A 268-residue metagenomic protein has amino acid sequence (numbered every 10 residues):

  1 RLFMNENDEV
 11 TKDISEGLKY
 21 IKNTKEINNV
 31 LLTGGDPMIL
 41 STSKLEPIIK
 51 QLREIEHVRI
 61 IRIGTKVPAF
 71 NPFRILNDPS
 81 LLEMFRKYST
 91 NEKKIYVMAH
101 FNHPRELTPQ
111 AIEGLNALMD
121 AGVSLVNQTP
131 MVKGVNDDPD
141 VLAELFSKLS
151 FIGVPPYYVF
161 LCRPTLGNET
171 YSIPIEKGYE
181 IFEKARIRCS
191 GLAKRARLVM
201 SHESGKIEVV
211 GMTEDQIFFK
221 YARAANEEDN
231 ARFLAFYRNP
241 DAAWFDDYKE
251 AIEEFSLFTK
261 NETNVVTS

Functional and structural regions predicted by a protein language model:
R1-N5, D36, E169: Short coil/turn segments at secondary-structure junctions
R1-T11, I63: Canonical Radical SAM [4Fe-4S] cluster-binding loop centered on the CxxxCxxC motif and its immediate flanking residues
D8, D13, D36, D78 (+6 more regions): Acidic-enriched, low-complexity/disordered segments with a strong bias for Aspartate over Glutamate
I14-N23, I27-N29, M38-C189: Conserved AdoMet/S-adenosylmethionine-binding subsite of the radical SAM
G34-G35, K66, E203: Fold-independent oxyanion-binding glycine-rich loops and adjacent beta-strand/coil segments at enzyme active sites
S147-S268: Auxiliary Fe-S-binding modules of radical SAM enzymes
